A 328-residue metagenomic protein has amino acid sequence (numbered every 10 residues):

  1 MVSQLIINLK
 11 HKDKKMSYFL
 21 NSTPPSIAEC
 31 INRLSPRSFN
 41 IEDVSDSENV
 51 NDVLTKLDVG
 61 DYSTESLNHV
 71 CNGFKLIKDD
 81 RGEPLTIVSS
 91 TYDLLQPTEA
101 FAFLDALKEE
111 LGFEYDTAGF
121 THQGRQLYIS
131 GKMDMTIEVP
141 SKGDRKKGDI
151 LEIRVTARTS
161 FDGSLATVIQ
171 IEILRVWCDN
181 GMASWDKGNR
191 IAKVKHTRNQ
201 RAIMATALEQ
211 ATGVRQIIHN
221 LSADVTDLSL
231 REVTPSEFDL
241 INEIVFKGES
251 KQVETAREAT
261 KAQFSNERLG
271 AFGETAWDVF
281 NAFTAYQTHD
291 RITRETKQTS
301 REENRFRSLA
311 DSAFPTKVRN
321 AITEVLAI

Functional and structural regions predicted by a protein language model:
V2-V59, G119, D134-I328: Intrinsically disordered, low-complexity regions enriched in serine/threonine
Q4, F74, Q126-Y128: A generic structural signal for beta-strand entry/edge sites
T55-V70: An N-terminal amphipathic alpha-helical segment
S66-T91: A short, surface-exposed helix-loop junction/capping segment
N72, E110-D116, E152-R154: Short small/polar-residue motifs
S90-E114: Amphipathic alpha-helical segments
E109-M135: A short acidic/basic microdomain associated with nuclease active sites
